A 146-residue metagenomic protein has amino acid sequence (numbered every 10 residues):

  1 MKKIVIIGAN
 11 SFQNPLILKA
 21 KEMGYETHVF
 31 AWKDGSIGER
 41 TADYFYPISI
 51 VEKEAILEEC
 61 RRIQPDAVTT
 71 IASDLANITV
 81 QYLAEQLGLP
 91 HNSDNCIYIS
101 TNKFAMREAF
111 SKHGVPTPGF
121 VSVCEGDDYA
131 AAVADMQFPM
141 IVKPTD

Functional and structural regions predicted by a protein language model:
M1-C96, D127-A130: ATP-binding N-terminal substructure of ATP-dependent carboxylate-amine bond-forming enzymes
N102-D146: Active-site nucleotide/adenylate-binding loops and adjacent lid/helix of ATP-dependent enzymes
